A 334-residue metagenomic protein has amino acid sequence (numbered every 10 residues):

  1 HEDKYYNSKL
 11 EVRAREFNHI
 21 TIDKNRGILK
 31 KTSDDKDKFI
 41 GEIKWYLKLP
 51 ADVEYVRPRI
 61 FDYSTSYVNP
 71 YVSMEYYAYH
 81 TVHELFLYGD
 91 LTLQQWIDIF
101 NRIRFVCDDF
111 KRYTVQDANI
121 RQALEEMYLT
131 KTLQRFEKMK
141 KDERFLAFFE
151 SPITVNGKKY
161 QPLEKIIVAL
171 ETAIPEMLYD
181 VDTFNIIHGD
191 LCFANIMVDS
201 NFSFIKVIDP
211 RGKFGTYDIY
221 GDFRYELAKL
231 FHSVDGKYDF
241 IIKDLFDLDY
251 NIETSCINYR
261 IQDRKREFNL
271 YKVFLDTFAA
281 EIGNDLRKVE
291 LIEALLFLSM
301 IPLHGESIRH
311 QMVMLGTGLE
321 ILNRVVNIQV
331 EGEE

Functional and structural regions predicted by a protein language model:
R13-K48, V82-T92: ATP-binding glycine-rich loop module of kinase domains
I28, V56, V72, N185 (+1 more regions): Protein kinase-like catalytic core scaffold
L49, H83-L146, L163-D180, I187 (+2 more regions): Conserved kinase catalytic-core helix
A51-T65: Conserved HxN/HPN-centered segment at the entrance to the catalytic loop of eukaryotic protein kinase-like domains
Y55, S66-I99, F105-R112, K138 (+4 more regions): A glycine-centered beta->alpha junction motif in the catalytic cores of kinase/phosphotransferase enzymes
K141, E150, R266-S307, L315-I321 (+2 more regions): Helix-rich C-lobe and terminal helical cap/extension of kinase-like folds
L170-G221: Active-site acidic catalytic loop and adjacent metal/ATP-binding pocket of ATP-dependent phosphoryl transfer enzymes
F204-I205, R211-F278, A294-R309: Active-site activation/catalytic loop segments of kinase-like enzymes and analogous catalytic loops in related
